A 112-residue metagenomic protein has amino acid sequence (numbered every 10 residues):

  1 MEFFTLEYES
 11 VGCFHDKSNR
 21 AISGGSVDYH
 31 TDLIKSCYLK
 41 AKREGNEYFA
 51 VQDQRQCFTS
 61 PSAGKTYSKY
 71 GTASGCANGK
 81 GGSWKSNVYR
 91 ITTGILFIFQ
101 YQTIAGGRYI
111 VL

Functional and structural regions predicted by a protein language model:
M1-L112: Peripheral, non-catalytic regulatory segments
